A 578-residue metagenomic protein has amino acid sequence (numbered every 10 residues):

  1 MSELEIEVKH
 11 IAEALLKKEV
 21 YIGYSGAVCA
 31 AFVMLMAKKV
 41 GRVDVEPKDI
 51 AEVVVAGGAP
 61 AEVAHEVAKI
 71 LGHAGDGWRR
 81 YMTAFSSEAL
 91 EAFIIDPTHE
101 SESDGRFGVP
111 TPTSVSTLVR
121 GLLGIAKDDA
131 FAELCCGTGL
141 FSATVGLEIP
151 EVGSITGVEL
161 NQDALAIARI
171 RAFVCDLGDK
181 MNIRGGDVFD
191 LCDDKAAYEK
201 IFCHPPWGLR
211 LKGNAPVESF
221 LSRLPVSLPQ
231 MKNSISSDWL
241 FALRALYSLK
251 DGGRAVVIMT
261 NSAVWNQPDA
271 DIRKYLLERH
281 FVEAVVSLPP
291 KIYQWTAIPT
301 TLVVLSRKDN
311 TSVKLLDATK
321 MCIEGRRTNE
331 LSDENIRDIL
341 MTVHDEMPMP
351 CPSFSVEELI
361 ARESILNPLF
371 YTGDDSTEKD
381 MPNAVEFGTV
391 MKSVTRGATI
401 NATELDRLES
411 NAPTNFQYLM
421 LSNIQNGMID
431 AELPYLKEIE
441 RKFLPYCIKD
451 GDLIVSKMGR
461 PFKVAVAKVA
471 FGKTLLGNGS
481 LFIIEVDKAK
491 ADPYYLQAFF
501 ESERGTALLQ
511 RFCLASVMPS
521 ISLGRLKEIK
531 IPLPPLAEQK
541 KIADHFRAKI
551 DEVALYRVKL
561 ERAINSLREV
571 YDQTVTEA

Functional and structural regions predicted by a protein language model:
G23-G105: Long recognition/docking surfaces used for binding and targeting
G105-C203, G208-L209, T260-S262, I272-R273 (+1 more regions): Conserved S-adenosyl-L-methionine
I125, L249, I448-K449: Short, well-ordered loop/turn sites that connect or cap secondary structure elements
E199-S393: A conserved structural/catalytic subdomain of Rossmann-like adenosyl-cofactor enzymes
V303, L369, T474-F482, A491 (+1 more regions): A short glycine-rich beta-alpha junction/loop motif
T342-E409, P532-A578: Non-catalytic DNA-recognition/assembly elements of restriction-modification systems
G388-R407, S422-D450: Sequence-specific dsDNA recognition surfaces
F443-Y446, D450-E501: A short beta-sheet element
